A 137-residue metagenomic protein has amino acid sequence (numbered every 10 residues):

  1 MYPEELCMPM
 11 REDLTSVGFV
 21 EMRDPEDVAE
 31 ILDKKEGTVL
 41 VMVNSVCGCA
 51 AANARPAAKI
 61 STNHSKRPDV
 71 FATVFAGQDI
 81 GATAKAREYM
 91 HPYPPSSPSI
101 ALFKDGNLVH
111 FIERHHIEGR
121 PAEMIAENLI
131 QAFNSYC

Functional and structural regions predicted by a protein language model:
M1-E36, F133-C137: N-terminal leader/targeting and pre-domain segments
M22, V43, K66-A84: Thiol-based oxidoreductase modules, predominantly thioredoxin-like and allied folds used for disulfide exchange
E30-S65: Local sequence-structure signature of Cys/Sec-based thiol-disulfide redox active-site neighborhoods
S45, A50-A58, V70, A82 (+2 more regions): Amphipathic alpha-helical interface surfaces
T83-S97: Short acidic (Asp/Glu) patches
P94-C137: Non-catalytic, surface beta->alpha helical segment in thiol-disulfide oxidoreductase systems
